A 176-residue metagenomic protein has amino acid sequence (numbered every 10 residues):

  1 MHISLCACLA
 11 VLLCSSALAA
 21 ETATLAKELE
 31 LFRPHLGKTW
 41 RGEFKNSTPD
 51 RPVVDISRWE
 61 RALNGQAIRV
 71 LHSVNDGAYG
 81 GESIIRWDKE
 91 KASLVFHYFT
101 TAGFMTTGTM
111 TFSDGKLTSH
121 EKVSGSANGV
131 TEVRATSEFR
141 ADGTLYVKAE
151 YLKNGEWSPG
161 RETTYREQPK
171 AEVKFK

Functional and structural regions predicted by a protein language model:
S4-S16: Bacterial N-terminal signal peptides
A17-T22: Boundary at the C-terminal end of the N-terminal hydrophobic targeting segment
T24-T39: N-terminal helix-cap/turn-to-beta initiation motif at the start of protein domains
W40, P49-P52, L94, G129 (+1 more regions): Tryptophan-centered short beta-strand motifs
G42-K45, R69-N75, F96-F99, S119-G125 (+1 more regions): Short beta-strand segments that buttress and anchor functional surface loops
V54-I84: N-terminal glycine/threonine-rich, aromatic-flanked beta-hairpin/loop signature
D76-G108: Helix-adjacent hinge/juxtasegments
F139, T144, E150-K176: Edge beta-strand at a domain terminus
